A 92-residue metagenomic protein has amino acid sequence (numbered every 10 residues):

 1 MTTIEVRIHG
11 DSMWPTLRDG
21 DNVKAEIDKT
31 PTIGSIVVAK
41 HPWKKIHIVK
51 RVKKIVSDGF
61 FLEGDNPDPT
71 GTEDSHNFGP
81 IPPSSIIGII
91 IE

Functional and structural regions predicted by a protein language model:
M1-E92: Extended hydrophobic leader/signal-anchor segments used for secretion and membrane insertion
